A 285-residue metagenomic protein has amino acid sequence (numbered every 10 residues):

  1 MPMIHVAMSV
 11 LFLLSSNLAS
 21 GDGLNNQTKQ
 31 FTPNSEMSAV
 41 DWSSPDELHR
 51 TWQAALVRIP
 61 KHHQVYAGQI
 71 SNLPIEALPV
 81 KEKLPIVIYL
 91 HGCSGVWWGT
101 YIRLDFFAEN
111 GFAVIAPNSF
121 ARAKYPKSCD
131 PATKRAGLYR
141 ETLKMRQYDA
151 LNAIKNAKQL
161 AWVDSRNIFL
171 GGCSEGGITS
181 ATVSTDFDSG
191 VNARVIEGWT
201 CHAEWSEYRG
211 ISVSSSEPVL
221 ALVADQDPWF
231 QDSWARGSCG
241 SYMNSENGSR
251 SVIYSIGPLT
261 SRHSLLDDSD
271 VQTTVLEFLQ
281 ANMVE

Functional and structural regions predicted by a protein language model:
P2-S9: Sec-dependent signal peptide recognition, specifically the positively charged N-region followed immediately by
F12-E76: An N-terminal hydrophobic leader/cap segment in hydrolases
R50-V163: Serine-hydrolase catalytic machinery in alpha/beta-hydrolase-like enzymes
C93-V96, F120-K124, E175-I178, T200-A203 (+2 more regions): Solvent-exposed loop/turn segments at secondary-structure junctions within structured extracellular/periplasmic domains
A116-P117, G172, A221-V223: Hydrophobic residues in well-ordered beta-strands that form the structural core
A153-S214: Primarily recognizes the serine-hydrolase "nucleophile elbow" in alpha/beta-hydrolase and SGNH/GDSL folds
A193-I256: The feature captures the conserved acid-bearing segment of alpha/beta-hydrolase catalytic domains
N247-E285: C-terminal catalytic histidine-bearing segment of alpha/beta-hydrolase fold enzymes
